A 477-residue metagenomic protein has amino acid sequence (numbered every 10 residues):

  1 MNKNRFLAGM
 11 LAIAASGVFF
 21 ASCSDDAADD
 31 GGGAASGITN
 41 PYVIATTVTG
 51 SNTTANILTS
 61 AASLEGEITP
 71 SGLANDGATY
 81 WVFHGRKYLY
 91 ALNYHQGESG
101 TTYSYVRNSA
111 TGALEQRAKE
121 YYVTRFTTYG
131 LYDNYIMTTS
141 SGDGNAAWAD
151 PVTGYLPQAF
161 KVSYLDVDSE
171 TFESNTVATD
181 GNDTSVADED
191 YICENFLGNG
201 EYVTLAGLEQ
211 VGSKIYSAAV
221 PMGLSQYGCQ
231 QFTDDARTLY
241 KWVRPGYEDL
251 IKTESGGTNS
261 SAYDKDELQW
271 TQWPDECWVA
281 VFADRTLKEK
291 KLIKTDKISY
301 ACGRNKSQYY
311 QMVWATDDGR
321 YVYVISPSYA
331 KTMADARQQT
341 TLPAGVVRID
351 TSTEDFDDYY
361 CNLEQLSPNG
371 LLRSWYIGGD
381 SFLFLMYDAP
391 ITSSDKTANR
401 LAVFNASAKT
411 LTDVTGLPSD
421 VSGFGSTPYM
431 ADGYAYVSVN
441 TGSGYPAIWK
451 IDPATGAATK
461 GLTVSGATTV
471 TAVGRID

Functional and structural regions predicted by a protein language model:
M1-V43: Bacterial Sec-dependent N-terminal signal peptides
G37-T49, R86-Q96, Y132-G154, S213-M222 (+5 more regions): Short beta-strand elements that form the blades of beta-propeller/WD-repeat-like and other beta-sheet-rich scaffold
S51-D188: Post-signal peptide N-terminal segment of secreted/secretory-pathway proteins
E65-G77, G112-V123, V167-N195, E289-S299 (+4 more regions): Beta-propeller fold detector
A74-G85, K119-N134, Y191-G207, Y300-W314 (+3 more regions): Repeated scaffold domains used in trafficking and secretory/extracellular systems, primarily beta-propellers
Y103-R107, Y155-T171, Q231-L287, Q338-E354 (+2 more regions): Beta-propeller blade signature
K265, Q272-F356, S367-P368: Beta-propeller domains
G345, T353-Y445: Intrinsically disordered, low-complexity segments enriched in Gly and acidic/Ser/Thr residues that form flexible
